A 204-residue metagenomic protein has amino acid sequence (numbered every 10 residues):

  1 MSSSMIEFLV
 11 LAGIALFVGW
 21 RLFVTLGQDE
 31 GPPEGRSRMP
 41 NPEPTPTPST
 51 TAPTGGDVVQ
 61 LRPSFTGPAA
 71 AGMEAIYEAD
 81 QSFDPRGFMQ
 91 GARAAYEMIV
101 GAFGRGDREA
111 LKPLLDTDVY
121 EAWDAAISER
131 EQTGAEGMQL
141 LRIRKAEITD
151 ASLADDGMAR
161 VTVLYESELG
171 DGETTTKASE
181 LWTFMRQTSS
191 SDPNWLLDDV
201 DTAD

Functional and structural regions predicted by a protein language model:
S2-M5, L9-A94: Juxtamembrane and targeting peptides
S4, F17, F83, G87 (+7 more regions): Charged, alpha-helix-enriched surfaces in structured cytosolic catalytic cores of large nucleotide-utilizing machines
S4-I6, G104-E109, L169-G172: Short, charged low-complexity linear motifs
L22, L111, F184: Residue-level signature of catalytic and energy-coupling elements of molecular machines, predominantly ATP/GTP-dependent
E30-P33, Y120-A122, D192: Short amphipathic alpha-helical segments with coiled-coil-like heptad repeat character
G56-Q60, R160, G172-D204: Short beta-strand edge/turn micro-motifs at domain boundaries
D57-Q139: Core segments of small alpha/beta cavity-forming domains
G134-E173: Surface-exposed, charged secondary-structure patches
